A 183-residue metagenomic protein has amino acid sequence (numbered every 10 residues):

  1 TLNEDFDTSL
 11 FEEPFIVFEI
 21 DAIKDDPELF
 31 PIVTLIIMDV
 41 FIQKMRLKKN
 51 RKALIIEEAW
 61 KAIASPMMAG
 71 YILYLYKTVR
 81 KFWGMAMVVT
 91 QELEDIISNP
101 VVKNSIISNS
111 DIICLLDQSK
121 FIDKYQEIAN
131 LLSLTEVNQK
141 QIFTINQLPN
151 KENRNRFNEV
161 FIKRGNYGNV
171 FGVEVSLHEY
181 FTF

Functional and structural regions predicted by a protein language model:
T1-G84, I97-P100, K151-N155: P-loop NTPase motor domains
E19-A22, R164-N166, V175-L177: Flexible glycine-/small-residue-rich
V33-L35, A129-L131, S176-E179: Short intrinsically disordered coil segments
P66-F171: Conserved ATP-driven motor cores of ASCE-family P-loop NTPases powering translocation/secretion/packaging/pilus
N169-F183: Charge-patterned, long linear interaction tracts outside catalytic cores
